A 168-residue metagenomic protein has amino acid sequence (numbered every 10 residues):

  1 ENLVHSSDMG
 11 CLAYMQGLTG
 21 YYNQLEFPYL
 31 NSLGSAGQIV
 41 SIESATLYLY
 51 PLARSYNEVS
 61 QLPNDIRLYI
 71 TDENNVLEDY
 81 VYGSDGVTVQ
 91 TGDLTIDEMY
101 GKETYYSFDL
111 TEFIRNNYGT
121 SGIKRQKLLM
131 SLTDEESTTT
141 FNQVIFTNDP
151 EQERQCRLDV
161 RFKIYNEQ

Functional and structural regions predicted by a protein language model:
E1-Q168: Secreted, disulfide-rich extracellular signaling modules
